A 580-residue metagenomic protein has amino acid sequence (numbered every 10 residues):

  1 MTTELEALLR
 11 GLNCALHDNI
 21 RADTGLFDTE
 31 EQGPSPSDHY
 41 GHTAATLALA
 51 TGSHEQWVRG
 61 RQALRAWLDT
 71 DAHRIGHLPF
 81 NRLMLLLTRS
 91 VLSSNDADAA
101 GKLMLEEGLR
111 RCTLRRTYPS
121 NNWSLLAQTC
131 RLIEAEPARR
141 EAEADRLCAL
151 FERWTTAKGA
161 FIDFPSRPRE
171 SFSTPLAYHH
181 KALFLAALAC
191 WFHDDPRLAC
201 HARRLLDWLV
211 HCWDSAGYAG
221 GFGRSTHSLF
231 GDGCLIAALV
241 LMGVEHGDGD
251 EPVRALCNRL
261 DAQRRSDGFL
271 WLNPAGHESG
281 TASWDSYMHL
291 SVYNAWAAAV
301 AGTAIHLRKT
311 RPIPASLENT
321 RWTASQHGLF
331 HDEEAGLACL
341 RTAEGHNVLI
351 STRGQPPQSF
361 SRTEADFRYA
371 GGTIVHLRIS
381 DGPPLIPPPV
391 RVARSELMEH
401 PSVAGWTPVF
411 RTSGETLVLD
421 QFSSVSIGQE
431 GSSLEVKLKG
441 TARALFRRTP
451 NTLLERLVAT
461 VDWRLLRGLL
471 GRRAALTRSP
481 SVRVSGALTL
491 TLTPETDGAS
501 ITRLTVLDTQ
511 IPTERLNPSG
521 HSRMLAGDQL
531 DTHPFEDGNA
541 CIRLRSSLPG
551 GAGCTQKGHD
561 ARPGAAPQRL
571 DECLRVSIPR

Functional and structural regions predicted by a protein language model:
M1-R21: An edge-strand/N-cap motif at the start of beta-rich repeat modules
E4-A7, S35-P36, H73-R74, A189: Eukaryote-biased, non-catalytic alpha-solenoid scaffold regions
L8-A15, H39-T46, G60-W67, M84 (+8 more regions): Alpha-helical packing segments of well-folded alpha/beta enzyme cores
D18-R153, G558: Extended ligand-binding groove/face enriched in aromatic
R21, T155-T156, D214, R265 (+3 more regions): Acidic surface patches and DE-rich sequence motifs
M84-T88, R111-W322: Extracellular polysaccharide-recognition and catalytic grooves
M288-H289, A299-T509: Catalytic and substrate-binding regions of extracellular carbohydrate-active enzymes, especially polysaccharide lyases
R515-R580: Beta-strand-rich recognition/accessory modules
